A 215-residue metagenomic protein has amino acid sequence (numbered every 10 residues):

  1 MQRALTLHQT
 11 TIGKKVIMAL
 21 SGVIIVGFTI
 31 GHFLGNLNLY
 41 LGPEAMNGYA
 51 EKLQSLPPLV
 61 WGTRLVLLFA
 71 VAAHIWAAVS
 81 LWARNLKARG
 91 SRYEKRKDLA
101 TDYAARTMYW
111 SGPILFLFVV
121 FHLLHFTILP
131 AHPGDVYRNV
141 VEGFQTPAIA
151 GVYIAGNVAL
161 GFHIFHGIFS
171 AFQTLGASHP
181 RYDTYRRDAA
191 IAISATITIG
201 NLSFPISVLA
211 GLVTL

Functional and structural regions predicted by a protein language model:
M1-L215: Membrane-embedded alpha-helical bundles that constitute the cytochrome b-like, heme-associated redox core of multi-pass
